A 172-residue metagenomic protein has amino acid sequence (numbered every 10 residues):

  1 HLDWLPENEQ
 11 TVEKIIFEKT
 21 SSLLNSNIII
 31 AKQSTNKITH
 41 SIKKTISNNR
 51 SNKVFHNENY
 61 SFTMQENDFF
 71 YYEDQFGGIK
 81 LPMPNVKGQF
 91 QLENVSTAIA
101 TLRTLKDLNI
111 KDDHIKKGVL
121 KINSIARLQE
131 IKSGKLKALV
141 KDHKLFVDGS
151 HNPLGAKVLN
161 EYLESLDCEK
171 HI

Functional and structural regions predicted by a protein language model:
H1-K80, V95, I99-D113: Acidic, Mg2+-coordinating active-site environments of NTP-dependent enzymes
H1-W4, K14, F76-I172: Nucleotide phosphate-binding/pyrophosphate-handling subdomain across enzymes that bind or process nucleotide phosphates
